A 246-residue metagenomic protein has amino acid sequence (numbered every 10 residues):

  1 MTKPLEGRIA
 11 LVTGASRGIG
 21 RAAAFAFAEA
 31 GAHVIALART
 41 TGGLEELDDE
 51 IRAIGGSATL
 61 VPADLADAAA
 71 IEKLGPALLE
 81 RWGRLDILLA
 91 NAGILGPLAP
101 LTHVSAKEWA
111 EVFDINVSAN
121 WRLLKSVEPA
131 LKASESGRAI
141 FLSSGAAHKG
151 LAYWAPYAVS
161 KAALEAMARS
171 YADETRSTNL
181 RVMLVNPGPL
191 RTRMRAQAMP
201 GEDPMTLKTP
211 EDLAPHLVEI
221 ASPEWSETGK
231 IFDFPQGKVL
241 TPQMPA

Functional and structural regions predicted by a protein language model:
I9, S16-G18: Conserved glycine-rich cofactor-binding loop
A32-E46: Conserved glycine-rich Rossmann-like NAD(P)H-binding loop of the short-chain dehydrogenase/reductase
A99-L101, E108-F113: Substrate-binding pocket helix/loop in short-chain dehydrogenase/reductase
L124, S160: Active-site helix of classical SDR
P129, A172-E174: Alpha-helical segment proximal to the catalytic Tyr-Lys
S144: Residue(s) in the substrate-gating loop at a strand-loop-helix junction that position the organic substrate next
S177-L180, L184-V185, T192, P200-A246: C-terminal helical subdomain
